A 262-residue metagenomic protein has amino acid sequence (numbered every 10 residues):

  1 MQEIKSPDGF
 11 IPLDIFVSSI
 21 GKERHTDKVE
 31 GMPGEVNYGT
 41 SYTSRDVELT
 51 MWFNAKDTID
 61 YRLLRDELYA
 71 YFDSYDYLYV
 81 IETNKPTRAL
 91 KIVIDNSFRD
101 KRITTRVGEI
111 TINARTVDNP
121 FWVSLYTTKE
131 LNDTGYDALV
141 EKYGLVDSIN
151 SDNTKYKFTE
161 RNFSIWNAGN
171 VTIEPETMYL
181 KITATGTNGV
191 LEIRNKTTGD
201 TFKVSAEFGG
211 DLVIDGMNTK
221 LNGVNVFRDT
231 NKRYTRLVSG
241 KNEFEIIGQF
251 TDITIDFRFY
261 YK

Functional and structural regions predicted by a protein language model:
M1-S44, A89-D100: Solvent-exposed edge beta-strands and adjacent loop segments that serve as assembly or binding interfaces
K28-G31, I59-D66, T177: Charged, amphipathic alpha-helical segments
G34-I59, R106-P120, N242: Oligomerization/assembly interface segments of phage tail-like spikes and tubes
S41-Y79, R88: Compositionally biased, low-complexity regions
M51-A55, F98, T116-P120, G186-N188 (+2 more regions): Beta-strand elements of well-folded, non-transmembrane domains
Y77-W122: Short beta-strand and beta-hairpin "edge-sheet" elements
W122-E130: Short, charged, solvent-exposed linker or helix-capping segments at domain edges/interfaces that act as flexible hinges
K129-K262: Intrinsically disordered, low-complexity segments enriched in serine, threonine, and glycine
